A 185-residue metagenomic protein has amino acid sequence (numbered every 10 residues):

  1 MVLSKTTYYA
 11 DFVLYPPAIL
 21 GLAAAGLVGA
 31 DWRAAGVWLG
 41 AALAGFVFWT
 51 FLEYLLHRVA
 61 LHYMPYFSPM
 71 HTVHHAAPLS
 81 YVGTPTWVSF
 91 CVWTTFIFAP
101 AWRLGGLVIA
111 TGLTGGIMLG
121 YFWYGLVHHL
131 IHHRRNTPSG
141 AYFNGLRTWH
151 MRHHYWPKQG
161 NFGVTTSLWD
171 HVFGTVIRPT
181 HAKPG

Functional and structural regions predicted by a protein language model:
M1-Y121, L126, W156-G185: Non-catalytic, topology-defining segments of multipass membrane proteins
P65, F122, P138-G145: Short acidic-hydrophobic sequence patches enriched in Asp/Glu that either
P69-A76, A141-R152: Membrane-cytosol interface motif
L130-H133, W149, H153, V172-T175: Hydrophobic alpha-helical segments
I131-F143, Q159: Interfacial helix-loop-helix junctions of multi-pass membrane proteins
